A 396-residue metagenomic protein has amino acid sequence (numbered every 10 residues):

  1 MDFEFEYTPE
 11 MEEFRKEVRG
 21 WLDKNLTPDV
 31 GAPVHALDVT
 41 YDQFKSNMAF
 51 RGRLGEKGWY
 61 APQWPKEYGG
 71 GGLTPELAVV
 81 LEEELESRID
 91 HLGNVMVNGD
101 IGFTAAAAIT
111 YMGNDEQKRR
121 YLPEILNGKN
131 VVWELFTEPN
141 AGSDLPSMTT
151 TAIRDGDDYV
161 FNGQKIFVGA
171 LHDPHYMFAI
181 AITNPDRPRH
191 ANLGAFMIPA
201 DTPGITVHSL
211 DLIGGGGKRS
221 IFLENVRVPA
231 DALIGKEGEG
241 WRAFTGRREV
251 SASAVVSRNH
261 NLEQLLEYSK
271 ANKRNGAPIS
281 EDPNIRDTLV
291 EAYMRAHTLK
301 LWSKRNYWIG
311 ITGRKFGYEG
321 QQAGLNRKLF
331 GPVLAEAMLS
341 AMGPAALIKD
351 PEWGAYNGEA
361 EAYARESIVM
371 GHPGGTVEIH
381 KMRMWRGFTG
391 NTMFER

Functional and structural regions predicted by a protein language model:
F3, E76, V80-E84, T104 (+3 more regions): Glycine-rich phosphate/cofactor-binding loops in nucleotide/flavin-utilizing enzymes
F3-P9, G204-K300, M370, R386 (+2 more regions): Glycine-rich beta->alpha junctions and the first turn(s) of the following alpha-helix
V30-D38, R274, P283, H297-W353: C-terminal helix-coil-helix/basic helical segment that borders enzyme active sites and/or dimer interfaces and provides
M48-K129, A170-Y176, A296, G310-E319 (+2 more regions): Internal helix-loop-helix
G128-F136: A short, Trp-centered hydrophobic/proline-enriched beta-strand micro-motif
A141-D144, Y159: Hydrophobic, small-residue-rich alpha-helical packing segments that form membrane-like cores
T150-I153: A structural signal for short hydrophobic beta-strand segments in well-ordered beta-sheet cores
D157-D158, N162-T206: A short core secondary-structure module
